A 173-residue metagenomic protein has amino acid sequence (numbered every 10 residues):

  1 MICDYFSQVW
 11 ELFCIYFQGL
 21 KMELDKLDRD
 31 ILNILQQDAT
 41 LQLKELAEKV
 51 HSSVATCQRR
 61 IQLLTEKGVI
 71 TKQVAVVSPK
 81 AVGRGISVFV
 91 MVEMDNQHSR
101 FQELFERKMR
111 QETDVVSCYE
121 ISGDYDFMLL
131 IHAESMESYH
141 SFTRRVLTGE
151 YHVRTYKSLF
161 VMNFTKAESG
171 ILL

Functional and structural regions predicted by a protein language model:
M1-L173: A compositional/biophysical signature of low hydrophobicity enriched in polar/charged and small residues
